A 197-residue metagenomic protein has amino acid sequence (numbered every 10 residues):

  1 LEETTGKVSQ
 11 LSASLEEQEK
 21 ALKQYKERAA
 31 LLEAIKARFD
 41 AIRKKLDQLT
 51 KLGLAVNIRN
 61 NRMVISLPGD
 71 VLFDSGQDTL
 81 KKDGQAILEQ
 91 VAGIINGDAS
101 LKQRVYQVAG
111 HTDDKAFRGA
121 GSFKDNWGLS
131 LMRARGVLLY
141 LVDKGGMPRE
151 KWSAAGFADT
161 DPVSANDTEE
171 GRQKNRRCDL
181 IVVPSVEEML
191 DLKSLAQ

Functional and structural regions predicted by a protein language model:
L1-R59, V64, D83: Extracellular/lumenal/periplasmic "stalk" regions immediately C-terminal to a signal peptide or transmembrane helix
K7, K20-K26, K36, K44-K45 (+9 more regions): Context-gated lysine
Q18-A21, I65-G69, H111-K115: Short amphipathic alpha-helical segments, especially helix-boundary/capping motifs
K51, G93-S100, L139-G146: Sec-exported extracytoplasmic/periplasmic mature domains
L52, R59-M63, L67-G69, G76 (+3 more regions): Envelope-exposed proteins and targeting segments
L72-Q85, Q90, H111-A196: Periplasmic OmpA-like peptidoglycan-binding domain that tethers envelope proteins to the cell wall
